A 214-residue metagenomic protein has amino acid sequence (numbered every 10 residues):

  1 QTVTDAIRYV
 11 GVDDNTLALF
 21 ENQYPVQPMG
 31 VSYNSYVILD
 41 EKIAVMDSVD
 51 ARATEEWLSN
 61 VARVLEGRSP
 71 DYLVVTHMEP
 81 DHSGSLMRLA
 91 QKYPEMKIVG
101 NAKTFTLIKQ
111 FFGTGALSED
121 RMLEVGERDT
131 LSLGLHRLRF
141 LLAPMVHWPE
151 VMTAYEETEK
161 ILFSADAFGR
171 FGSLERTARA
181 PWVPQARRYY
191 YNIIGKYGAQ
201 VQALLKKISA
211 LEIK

Functional and structural regions predicted by a protein language model:
Q1-K42: Zn-dependent metallo-beta-lactamase
T2-D5, V99-V151, Y197-A203: Metallo-beta-lactamase
A6, I38, D47, H77-E79 (+3 more regions): Divalent metal-coordination and catalytic microenvironments
D13-D14, S48-D50, M78, K160 (+1 more regions): Active-site metal-binding loops of divalent metal-dependent hydrolases
L17, M78-S83, F105-I108, D129 (+2 more regions): Active-site environment of divalent metal-dependent phosphoester hydrolases
E41, R52-V99: Active-site metal-binding motif and surrounding structural segment of the metallo-beta-lactamase
A44, V74, I161-F163: Residue-level marker for buried hydrophobic side chains located in beta-strands that build the well-ordered beta-sheet
L135-K214: Metallo-beta-lactamase
